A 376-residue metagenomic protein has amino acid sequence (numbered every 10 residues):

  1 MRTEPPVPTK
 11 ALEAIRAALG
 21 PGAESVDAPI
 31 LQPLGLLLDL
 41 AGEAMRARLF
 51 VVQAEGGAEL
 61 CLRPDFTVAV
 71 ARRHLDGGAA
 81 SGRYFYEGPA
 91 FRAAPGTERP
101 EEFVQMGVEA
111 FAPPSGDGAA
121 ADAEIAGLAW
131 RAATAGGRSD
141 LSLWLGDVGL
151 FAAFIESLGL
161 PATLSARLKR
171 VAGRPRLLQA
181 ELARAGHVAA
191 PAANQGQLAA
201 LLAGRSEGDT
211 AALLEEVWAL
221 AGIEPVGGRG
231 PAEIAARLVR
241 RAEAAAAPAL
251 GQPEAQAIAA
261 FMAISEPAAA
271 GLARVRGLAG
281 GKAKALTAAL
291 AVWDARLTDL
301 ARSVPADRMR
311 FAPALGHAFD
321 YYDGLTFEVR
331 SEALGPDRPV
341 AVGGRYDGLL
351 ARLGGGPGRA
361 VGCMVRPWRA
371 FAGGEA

Functional and structural regions predicted by a protein language model:
M1-T9, G56, L60: Short, N-terminal intrinsically disordered low-complexity segments that are rich in Pro/Gly and polar/charged residues
E4-V26, I30-P33, D65-G78, Y84-R138 (+1 more regions): Positively charged, Gly/Ser-enriched RNA/tRNA-binding surfaces
A28-A47, G146-E156, L315-G324: Beta-rich nucleic-acid/ligand-interaction surfaces
I30-L60, A93-P95, F103: Polyanion/phosphate-binding surface patch
E43, D65, P114-S115, E124-G127 (+1 more regions): Polyanion-binding and phosphate-handling cores
R46-G56, G159-P191: Acidic, His- and aromatic-enriched active-site or binding-groove loops in soluble protein domains that engage sugars
D147, G173-R176, P267: Short, solvent-exposed helix-helix connector turns and helix-capping sites enriched in acidic/polar residues
